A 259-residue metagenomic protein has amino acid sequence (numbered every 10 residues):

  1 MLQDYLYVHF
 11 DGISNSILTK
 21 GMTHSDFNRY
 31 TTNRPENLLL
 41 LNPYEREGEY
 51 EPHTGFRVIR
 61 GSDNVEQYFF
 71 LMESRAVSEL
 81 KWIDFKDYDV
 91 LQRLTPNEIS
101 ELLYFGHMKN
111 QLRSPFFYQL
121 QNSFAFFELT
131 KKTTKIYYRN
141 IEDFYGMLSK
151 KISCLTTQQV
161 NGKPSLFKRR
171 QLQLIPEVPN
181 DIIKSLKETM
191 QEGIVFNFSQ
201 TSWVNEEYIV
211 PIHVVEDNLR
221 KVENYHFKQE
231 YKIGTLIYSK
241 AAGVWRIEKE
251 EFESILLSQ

Functional and structural regions predicted by a protein language model:
M1-I209, H213-Q259: Structured alpha/beta or helical-core interaction and ligand-binding surfaces enriched in interleaved
